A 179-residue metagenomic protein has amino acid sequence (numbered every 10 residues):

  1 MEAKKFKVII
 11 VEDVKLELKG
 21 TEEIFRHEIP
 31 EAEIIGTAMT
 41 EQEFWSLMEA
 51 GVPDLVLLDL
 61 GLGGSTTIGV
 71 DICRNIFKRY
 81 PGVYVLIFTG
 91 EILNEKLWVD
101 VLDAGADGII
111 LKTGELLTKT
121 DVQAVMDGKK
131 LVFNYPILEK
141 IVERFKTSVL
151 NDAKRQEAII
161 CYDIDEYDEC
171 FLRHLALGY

Functional and structural regions predicted by a protein language model:
E12: Conserved acidic carboxylate
E22, T37-L55, L62-G63: Acidic, metal-coordinating helix/loop segments flanking the phosphotransfer/catalytic sites of two-component signaling
E49-G51, N75-V83, A104: Conserved phosphotransfer cores of two-component systems
V56-I76: Conserved phosphotransfer microenvironments
I76, G82-E95, I110-L111: A short, hydrophobic beta-strand element within the central beta-sheet of small alpha/beta folds
L102, G114-I159: Short, flexible helix-to-coil linker/hinge segments that flank and couple to helix-turn-helix
N151-Y179: Helix-turn-helix DNA-binding segment
